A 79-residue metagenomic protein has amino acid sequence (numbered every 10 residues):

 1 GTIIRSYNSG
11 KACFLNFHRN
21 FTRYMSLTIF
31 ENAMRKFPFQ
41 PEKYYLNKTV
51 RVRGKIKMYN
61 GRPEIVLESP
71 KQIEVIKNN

Functional and structural regions predicted by a protein language model:
T2-N79: OB-fold single-stranded nucleic acid-binding module
